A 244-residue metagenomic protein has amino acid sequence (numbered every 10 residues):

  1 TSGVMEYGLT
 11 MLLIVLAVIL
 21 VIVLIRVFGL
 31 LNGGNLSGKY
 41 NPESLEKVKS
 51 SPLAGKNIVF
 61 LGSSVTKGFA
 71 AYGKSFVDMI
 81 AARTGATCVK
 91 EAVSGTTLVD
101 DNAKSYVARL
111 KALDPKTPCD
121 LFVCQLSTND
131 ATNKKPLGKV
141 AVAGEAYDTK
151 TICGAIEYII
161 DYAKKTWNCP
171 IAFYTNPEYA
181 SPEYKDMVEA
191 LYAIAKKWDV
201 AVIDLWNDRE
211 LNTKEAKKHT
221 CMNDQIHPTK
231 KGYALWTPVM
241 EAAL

Functional and structural regions predicted by a protein language model:
T1-L61, V65-Y72, A81-R83, P115-D120 (+3 more regions): N-terminal secretory targeting modules
N57-V59, V65-T149: Conserved SGNH/GDSL esterase-like catalytic core that processes O-acyl groups on lipids and polysaccharides
T84, T166-W167, W198: Helix C-cap/helix->beta junction micro-motif
S105, V140-T151, P182-D186, D224 (+1 more regions): Alpha-helix N-cap and loop-to-helix initiation/capping positions
Q125-N129, I159-L191: Active-site segments of SGNH/GDSL-like serine hydrolases that catalyze O-acetyl group transfer/hydrolysis on lipids
I152, I156, Y233: Aromatic/hydrophobic pocket-lining residues that form the small-molecule binding cavity in soluble enzyme cores
N176-L244: Catalytic His-Asp segment of secreted/periplasmic serine-dependent ester chemistry enzymes
